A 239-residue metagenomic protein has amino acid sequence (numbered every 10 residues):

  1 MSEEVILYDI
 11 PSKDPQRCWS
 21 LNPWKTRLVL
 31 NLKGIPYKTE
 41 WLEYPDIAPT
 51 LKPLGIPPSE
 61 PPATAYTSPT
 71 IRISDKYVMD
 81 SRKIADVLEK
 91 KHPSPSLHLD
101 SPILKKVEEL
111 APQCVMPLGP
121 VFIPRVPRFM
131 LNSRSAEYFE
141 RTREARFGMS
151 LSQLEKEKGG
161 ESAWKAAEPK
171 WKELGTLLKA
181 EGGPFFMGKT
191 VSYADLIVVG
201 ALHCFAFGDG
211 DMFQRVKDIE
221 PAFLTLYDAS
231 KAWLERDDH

Functional and structural regions predicted by a protein language model:
M1-P11, D228-H239: Eukaryotic N-terminal targeting leaders
S2-E137: GST-like domain detector, emphasizing the conserved glutathione-binding G-site in the N-terminal thioredoxin-like
P69, R141-F147, A229-H239: Short, highly charged low-complexity linear segments
E109-L224: GST-like fold's C-terminal all-alpha helical module
